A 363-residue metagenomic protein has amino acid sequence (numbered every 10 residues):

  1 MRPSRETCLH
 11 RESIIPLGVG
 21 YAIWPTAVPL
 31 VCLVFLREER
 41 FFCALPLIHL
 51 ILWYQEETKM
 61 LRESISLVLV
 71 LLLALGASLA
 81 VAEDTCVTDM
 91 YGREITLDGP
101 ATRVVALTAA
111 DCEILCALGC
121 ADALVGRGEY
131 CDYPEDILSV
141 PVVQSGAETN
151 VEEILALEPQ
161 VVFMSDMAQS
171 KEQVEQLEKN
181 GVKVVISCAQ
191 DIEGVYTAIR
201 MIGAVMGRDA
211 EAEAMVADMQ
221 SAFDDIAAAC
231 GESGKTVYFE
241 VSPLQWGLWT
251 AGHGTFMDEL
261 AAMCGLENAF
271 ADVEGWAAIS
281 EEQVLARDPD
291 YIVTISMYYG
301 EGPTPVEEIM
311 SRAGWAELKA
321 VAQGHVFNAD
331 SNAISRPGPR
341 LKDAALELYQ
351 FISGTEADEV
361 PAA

Functional and structural regions predicted by a protein language model:
M1-A82: Gram-positive cell-envelope targeting signals
H49, Y54-K59, S64, V70 (+5 more regions): Bacterial Sec-exported substrate-binding components of ABC uptake systems
T102-A168, L266: A short, structured surface patch at a secondary-structure boundary
R103, T149, G194-A204, E213 (+3 more regions): Structured C-terminal subdomain patch of bacterial secreted/periplasmic proteins
T108, D166-M167, V241, V273-W276 (+2 more regions): Short secondary-structure boundary segments
Y130-Y133, W249-W276: Alpha-helical, coiled-coil/dimerization segments enriched in small aliphatic residues
L157-V162, R287-V293: Alpha-to-beta junction loops
S170-Q173, S187-M201, G234-F256, E301-P303: Extracytoplasmic ligand-binding site segments that recognize negatively charged/polar headgroups
